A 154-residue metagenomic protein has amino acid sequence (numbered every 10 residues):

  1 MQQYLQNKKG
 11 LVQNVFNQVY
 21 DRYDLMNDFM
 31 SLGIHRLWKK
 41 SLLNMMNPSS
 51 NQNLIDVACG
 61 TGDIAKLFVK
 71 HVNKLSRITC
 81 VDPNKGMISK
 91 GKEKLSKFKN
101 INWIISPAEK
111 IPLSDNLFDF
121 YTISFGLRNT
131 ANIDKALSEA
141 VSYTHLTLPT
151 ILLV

Functional and structural regions predicted by a protein language model:
M1-D24: N-terminal, positively charged/glycine-rich alpha-helical extensions of SAM-dependent methyltransferases
F16, P48, L113-D115, L137: A short, aliphatic-rich alpha-helical micro-motif
G33-S50, L67: Conserved alpha-helix/loop element of class I SAM-dependent methyltransferases that forms part of the SAM/SAH-binding
I55-K110: Class I SAM-dependent methyltransferase SAM/SAH-binding core
E109-Y121: A short acidic, Gly/Pro-enriched loop at the edge of an enzyme's catalytic core that lines a small-molecule cofactor
D119-N132: A short SAM/SAH-binding and catalytic strip from SAM-dependent methyltransferases
D134-Y143: A short glycine-rich, Lys/Arg-flanked "PGG" loop and its adjoining helix->strand segment in the class I
T144-T150: Conserved small/polar residues in nucleotide/adenosyl-binding loops
